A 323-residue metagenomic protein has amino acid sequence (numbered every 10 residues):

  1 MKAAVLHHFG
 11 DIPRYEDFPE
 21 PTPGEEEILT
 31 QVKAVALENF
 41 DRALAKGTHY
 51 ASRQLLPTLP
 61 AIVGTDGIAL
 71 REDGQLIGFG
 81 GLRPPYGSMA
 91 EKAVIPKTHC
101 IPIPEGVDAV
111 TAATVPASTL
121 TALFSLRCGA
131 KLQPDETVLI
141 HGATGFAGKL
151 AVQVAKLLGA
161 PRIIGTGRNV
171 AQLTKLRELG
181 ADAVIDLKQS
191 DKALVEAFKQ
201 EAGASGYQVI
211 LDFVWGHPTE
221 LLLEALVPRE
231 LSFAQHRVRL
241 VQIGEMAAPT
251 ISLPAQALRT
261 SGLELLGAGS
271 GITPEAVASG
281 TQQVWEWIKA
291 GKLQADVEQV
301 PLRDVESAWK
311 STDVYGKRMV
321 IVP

Functional and structural regions predicted by a protein language model:
P19-L37, T48-G87, H99: Glycine-rich beta-strand-centered segment in the early N-terminal region that forms part of a ligand/cofactor-binding
S88-M89, R168-K175, P249-A255: Short, glycine/polar-rich helix-capping loops at beta-to-alpha or helix-loop-helix junctions that flank or form
E105-D108, K131-T137, A204: Short helix-loop-beta connector
V115-Q189: Mid-domain Rossmann-like dinucleotide-binding core that forms the NAD(H)/NADP(H) cofactor-binding site
K156-R229, G271: Adenosine-nucleotide cofactor-binding segment
E196-K199, G203-A204, P249-E298: C-terminal substrate-binding/catalytic core of Rossmann-like NAD(P)-dependent dehydrogenases/reductases
E230, P274-P323: C-terminal hydrophobic helical "lid"/dimerization subdomain of Rossmann-like NAD(P)H-dependent oxidoreductases
S232-T250: ADP-ribose/adenylate-binding Rossmann-like module
